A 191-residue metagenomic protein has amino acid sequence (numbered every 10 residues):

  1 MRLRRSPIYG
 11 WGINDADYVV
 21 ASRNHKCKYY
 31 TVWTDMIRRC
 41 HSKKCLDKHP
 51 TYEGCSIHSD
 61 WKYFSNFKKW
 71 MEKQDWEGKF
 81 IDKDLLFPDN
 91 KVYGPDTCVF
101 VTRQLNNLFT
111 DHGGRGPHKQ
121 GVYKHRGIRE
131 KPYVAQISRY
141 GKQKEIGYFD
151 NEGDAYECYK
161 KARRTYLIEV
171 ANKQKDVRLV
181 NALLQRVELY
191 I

Functional and structural regions predicted by a protein language model:
M1-N24, R38: Start-of-domain signal
Y9, G113, Y166-I191: Extended, polar beta-sheet/loop recognition surfaces of beta-rich domains that mediate binding to diverse ligands
G10, Y52, E145: Short glycine/serine/threonine-biased micro-segments
A21-S42, D47-P132, Q136, Y140: Short, cationic Gly/His-enriched loop motifs
S56-H58, K142-E152: A short, exposed loop/beta-hairpin motif centered on an aromatic-Gly-Thr core
Y63, D150-N151, D176: Intrinsic-disorder/low-complexity, polar/charged segments
F67, V122, A135, F149 (+1 more regions): An aromatic-rich alpha-helical recognition segment common to small helix-rich domains
